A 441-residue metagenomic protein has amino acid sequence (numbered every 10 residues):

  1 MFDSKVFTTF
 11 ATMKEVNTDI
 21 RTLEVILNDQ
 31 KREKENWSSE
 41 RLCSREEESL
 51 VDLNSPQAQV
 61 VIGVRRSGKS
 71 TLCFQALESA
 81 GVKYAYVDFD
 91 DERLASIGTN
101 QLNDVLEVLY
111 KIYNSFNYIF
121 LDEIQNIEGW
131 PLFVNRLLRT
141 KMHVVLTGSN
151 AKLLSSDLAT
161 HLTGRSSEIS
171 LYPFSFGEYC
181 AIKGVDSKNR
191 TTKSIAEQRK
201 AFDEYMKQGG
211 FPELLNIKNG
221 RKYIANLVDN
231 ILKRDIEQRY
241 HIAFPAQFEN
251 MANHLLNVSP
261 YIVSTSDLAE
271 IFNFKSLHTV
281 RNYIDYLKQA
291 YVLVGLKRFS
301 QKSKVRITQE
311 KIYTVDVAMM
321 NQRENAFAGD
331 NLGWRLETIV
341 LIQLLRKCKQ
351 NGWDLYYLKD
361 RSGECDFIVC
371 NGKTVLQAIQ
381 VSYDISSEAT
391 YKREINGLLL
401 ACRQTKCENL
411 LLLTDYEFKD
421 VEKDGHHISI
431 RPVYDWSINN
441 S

Functional and structural regions predicted by a protein language model:
F2, K14-N36, D157-I262, K288: Interdomain motor-coupling "hinge/lid" segment immediately C-terminal to the ATP-binding subdomain of NTP-driven enzymes
E15, N216-V375: Accessory nucleic acid-recognition modules appended to NTPase machines
N36-L53: Pre-Walker A adenine-sensing motif
V61: Hydrophobic anchor at the beta1->P-loop junction of P-loop NTPases
S70: Walker A/P-loop
V87-S115: Short glycine-rich substrate-engagement loop in P-loop NTPases that contacts/grips substrate
D415-S441: Domain-level recognition of nuclease-like catalytic cores that cleave nucleotide substrates
